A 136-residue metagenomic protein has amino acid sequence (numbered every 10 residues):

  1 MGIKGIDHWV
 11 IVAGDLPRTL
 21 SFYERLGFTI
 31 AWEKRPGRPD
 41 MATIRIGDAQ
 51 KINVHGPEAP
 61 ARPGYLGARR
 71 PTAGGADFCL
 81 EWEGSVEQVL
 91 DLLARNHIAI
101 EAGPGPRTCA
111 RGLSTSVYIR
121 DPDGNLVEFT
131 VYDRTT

Functional and structural regions predicted by a protein language model:
M1, T43-I44, A68-R70, T108-C109: Short secondary-structure boundary/capping segments
M1-P17, L26, A76-F78, D133-T136: N-terminal beta-strand motif that seeds the catalytic metal site of vicinal oxygen chelate
G5, D40, D48-Q50, G74-A76 (+1 more regions): Residues that flank catalytic or metal-binding motifs in active/ligand-binding sites
I11-P60: Core segments of cupin and vicinal oxygen chelate
A13-P17, A73, F78-L126: Vicinal oxygen chelate
T29-P36, G105-T108, V131-T136: Conserved catalytic-core motifs of GNAT/GCN5-like acyltransferases
P39, A59-L66, A102-G103, T136: A short, acidic/glycine-rich surface segment
K51, L126-F129: Short glycine-/small-residue motifs
